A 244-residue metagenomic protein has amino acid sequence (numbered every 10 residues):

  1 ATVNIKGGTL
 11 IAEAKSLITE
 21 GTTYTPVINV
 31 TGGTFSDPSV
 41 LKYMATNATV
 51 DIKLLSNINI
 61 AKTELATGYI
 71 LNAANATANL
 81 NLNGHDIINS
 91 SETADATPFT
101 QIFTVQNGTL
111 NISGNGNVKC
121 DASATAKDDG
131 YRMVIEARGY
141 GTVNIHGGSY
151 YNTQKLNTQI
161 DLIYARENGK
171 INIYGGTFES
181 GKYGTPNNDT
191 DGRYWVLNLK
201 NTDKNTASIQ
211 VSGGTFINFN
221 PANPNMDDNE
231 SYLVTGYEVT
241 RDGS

Functional and structural regions predicted by a protein language model:
T2, G7-T9, V27, G32-T34 (+13 more regions): Detector for repetitive beta-architecture
K6-T9, E13, T19-K53, G175-G176 (+1 more regions): Extracellular/surface-exposed low-complexity segments
A12-A14, D37-P38, A61-K62, S90 (+5 more regions): Surface-exposed loop/turn segments connecting beta-strands in extracellular beta-rich domains
G21-T23, I60-N79, N89-S113, D121-V143 (+2 more regions): Extracellular beta-strand-rich solenoid/capping regions of secreted or surface-exposed proteins that bind or remodel
D37, D51, N59-A66, N72 (+6 more regions): Serine/threonine-rich low-complexity intrinsically disordered regions
